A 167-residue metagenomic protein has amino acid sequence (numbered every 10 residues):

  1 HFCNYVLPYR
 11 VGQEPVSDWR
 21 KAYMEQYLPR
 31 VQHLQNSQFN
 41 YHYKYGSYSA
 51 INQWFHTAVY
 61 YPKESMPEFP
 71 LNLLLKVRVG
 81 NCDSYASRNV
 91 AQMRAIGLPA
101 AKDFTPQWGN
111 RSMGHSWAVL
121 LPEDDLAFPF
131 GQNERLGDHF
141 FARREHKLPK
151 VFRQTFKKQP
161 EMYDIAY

Functional and structural regions predicted by a protein language model:
H1-H42: Linear, non-domain "peripheral" regions
F2, V6, A50-I51, F55: Short alpha-helical scaffolding segments that buttress acidic/His motifs in well-ordered protein cores
H33, S37-H42, S47-W54, P62-N72 (+1 more regions): Hydrophobic/aromatic-rich core segments of domains that either
